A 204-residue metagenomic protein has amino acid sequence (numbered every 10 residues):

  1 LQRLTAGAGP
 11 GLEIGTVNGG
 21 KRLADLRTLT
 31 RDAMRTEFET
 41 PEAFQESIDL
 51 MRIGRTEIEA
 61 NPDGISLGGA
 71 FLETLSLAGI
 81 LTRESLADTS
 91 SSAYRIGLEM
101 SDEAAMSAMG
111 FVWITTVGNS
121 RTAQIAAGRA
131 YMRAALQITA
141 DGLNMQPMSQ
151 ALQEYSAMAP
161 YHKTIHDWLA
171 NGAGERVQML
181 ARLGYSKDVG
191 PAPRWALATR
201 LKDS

Functional and structural regions predicted by a protein language model:
L1-S204: Acidic, surface-exposed loops and disordered segments
